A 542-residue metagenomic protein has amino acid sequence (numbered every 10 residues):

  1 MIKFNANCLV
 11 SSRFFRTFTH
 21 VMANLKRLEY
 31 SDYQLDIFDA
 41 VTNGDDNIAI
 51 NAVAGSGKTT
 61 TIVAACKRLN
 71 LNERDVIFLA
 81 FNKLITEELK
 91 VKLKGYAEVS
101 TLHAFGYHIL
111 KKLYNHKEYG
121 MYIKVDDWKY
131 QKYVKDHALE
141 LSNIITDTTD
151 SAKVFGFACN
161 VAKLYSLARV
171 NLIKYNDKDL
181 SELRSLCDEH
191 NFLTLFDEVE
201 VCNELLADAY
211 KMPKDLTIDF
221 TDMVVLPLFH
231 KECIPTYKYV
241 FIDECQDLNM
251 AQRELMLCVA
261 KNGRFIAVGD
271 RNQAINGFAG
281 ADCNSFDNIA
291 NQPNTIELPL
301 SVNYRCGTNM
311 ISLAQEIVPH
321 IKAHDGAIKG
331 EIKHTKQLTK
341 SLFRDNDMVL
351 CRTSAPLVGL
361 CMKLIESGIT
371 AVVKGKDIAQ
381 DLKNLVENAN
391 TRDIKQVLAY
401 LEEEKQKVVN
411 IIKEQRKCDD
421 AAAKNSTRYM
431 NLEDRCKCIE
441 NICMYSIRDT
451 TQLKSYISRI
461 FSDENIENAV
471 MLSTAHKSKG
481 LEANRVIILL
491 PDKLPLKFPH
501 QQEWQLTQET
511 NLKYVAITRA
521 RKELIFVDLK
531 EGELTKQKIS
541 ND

Functional and structural regions predicted by a protein language model:
K3, T17-F18: Short, positively charged and aromatic/hydrophobic N-terminal segments
F18-E118, Q315, T518: P-loop NTPase Walker
A23-V41, N47-I50, T61, N143-F241 (+2 more regions): Accessory N-terminal region flanking or inserted into the helicase ATPase core in nucleic-acid motor proteins
N51-T60, F81-L84, Y239, Q246-H334 (+7 more regions): Conserved helicase motor core of SF1/SF2 NTP-dependent helicases
T61-I62, E73-T86, V268, L300-V302 (+1 more regions): Conserved RecA-like ASCE P-loop NTPase motor core of nucleic-acid helicases/translocases
K83-V161, S367, V373-I378: Conserved P-loop NTPase-based nucleic-acid remodeling module centered on helicase motor cores
N390-V527, E531: Conserved helicase C-terminal RecA-like lobe
